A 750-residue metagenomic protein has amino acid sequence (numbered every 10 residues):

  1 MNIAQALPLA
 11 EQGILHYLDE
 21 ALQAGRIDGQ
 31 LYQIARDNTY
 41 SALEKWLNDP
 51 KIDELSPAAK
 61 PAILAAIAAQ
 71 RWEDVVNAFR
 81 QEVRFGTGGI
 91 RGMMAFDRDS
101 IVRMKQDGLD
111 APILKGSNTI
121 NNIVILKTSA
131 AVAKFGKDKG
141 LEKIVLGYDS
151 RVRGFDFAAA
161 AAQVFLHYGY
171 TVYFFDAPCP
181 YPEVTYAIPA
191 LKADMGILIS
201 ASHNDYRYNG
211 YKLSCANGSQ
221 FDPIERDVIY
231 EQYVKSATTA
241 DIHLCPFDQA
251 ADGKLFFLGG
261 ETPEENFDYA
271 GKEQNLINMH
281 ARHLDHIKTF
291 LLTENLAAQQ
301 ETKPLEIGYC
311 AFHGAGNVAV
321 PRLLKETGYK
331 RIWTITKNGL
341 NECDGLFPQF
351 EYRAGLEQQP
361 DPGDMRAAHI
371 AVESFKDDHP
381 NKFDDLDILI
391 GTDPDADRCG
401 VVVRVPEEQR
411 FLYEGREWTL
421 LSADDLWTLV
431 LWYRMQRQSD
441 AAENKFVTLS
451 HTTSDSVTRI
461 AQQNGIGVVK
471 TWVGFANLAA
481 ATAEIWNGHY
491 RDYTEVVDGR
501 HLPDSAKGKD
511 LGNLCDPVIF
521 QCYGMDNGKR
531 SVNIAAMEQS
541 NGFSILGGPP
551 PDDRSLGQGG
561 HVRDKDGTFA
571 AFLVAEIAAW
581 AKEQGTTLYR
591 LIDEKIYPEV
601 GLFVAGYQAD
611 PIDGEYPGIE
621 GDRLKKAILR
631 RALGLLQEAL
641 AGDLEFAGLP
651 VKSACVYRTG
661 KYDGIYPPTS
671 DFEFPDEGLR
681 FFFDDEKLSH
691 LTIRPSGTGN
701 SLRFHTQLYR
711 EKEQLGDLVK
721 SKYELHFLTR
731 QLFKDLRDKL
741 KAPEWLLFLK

Functional and structural regions predicted by a protein language model:
N2-A354, T392, G400, E417 (+2 more regions): Gly/Ser-rich phosphate-binding catalytic loop and adjacent alpha/beta segment that cradle a phosphoryl group at enzyme
G29-N38, P61-L64, V83, I242-F247 (+3 more regions): Short glycine-rich, low-complexity/disordered patches
V83-R84, G136-K137, A536, I693-G699: Short glycine/proline-enriched loop/turn "hinge" motifs that connect secondary-structure elements and lie
A95-L109, T239-H243, D248, E408-F411 (+4 more regions): Internal, charge-rich low-complexity segments
Q106-P112, L213, G218-Y230, E407-R410 (+2 more regions): Extended active-site and interfacial segments that coordinate phosphate-rich ligands in large catalytic machineries
D149-S150, D156, Y170-P182, C215-S236 (+3 more regions): Phosphate-binding chemistry for phosphorylated carbohydrates and sugar-nucleotides
I197-I199, I390, S689-P695: Broad, structure-driven detector of short, well-ordered beta-strand segments within folded domains
E583-K750: Catalytic-core signal marking the mid-to-C-terminal active-site face
